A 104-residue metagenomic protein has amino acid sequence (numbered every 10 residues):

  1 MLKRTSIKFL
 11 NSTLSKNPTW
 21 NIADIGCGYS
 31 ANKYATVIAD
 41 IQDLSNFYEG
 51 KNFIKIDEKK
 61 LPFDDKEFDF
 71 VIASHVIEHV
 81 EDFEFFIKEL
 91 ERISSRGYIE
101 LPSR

Functional and structural regions predicted by a protein language model:
M1-D65, F70: Conserved N-terminal segment of class I S-adenosyl-L-methionine
D40, A73, I99: Redox-cofactor binding/interface segments in oxidoreductases and associated redox assembly factors
D69-E81: A short SAM/SAH-binding and catalytic strip from SAM-dependent methyltransferases
E81-R104: S-adenosyl-L-methionine-dependent methyltransferase catalytic module, highlighting the catalytic core
